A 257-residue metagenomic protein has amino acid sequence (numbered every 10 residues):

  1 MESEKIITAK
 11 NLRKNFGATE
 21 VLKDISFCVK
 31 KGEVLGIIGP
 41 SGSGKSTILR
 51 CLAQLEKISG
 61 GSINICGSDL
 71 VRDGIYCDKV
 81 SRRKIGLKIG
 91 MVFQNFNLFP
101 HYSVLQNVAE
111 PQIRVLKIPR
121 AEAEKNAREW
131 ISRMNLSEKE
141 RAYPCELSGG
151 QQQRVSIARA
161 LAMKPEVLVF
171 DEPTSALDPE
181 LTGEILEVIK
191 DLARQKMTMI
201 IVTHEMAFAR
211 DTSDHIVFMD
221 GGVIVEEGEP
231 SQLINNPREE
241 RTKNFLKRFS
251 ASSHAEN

Functional and structural regions predicted by a protein language model:
E4-P230: ABC family nucleotide-binding domain
E227, S231-N257: C-terminal boundary and immediately downstream tail of ABC-type ATPase nucleotide-binding domains
